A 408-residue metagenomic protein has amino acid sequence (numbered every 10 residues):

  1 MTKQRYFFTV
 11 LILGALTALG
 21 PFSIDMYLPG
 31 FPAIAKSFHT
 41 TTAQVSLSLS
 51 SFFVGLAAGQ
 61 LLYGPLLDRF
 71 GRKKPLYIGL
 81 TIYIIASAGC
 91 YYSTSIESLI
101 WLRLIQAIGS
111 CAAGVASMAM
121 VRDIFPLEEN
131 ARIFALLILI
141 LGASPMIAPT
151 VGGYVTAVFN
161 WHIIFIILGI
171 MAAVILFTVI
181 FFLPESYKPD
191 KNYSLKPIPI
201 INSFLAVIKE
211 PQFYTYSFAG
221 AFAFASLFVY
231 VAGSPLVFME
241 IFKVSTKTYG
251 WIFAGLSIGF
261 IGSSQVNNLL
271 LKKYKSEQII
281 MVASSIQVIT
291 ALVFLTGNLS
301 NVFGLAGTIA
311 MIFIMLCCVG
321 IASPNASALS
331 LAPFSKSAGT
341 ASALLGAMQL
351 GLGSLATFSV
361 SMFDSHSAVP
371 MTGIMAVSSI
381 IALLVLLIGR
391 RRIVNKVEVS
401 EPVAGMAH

Functional and structural regions predicted by a protein language model:
M1-T2, S186-S217: Juxtamembrane intracellular "pre-TM" segments in multi-pass secondary transporters
H39, G71, Y92-S98, G109 (+2 more regions): Helix-breaking motifs and short loop linkers at transmembrane-helix boundaries and internal kinks in secondary membrane
A58-E97: Conserved MFS/SLC helix-loop-helix module at the cytosolic interface between two early adjacent transmembrane helices
T81-T94, I286-N301: C-terminal ends and interior cores of transmembrane alpha-helices in multi-pass membrane transporters/permeases
I82, A86-G89, E97-I105, A306-I312: Paired small-residue
S98, F125-E128, A135-F181: Helix-loop-helix hairpin linking two adjacent transmembrane segments in secondary transporters
L102-A143: Cytoplasmic helix-loop-helix junction between adjacent transmembrane helices in 12-TM secondary transporters
L329-S367, I374-M375: A late C-terminal transmembrane helix in Major Facilitator Superfamily
